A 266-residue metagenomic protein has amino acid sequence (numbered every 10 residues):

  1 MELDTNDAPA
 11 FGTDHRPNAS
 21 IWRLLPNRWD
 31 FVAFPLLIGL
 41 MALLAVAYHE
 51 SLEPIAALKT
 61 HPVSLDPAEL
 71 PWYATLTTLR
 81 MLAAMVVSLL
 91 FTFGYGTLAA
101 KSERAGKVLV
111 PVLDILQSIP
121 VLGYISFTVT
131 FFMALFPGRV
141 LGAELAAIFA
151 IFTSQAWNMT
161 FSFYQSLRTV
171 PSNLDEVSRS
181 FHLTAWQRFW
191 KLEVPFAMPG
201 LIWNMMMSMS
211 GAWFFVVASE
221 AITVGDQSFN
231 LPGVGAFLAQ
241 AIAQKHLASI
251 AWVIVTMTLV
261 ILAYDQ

Functional and structural regions predicted by a protein language model:
M1-V86, E144, V253-Q266: N-terminal, non-cleaved signal-anchor transmembrane helix
A33, T75-A84, L113-Q117, W157 (+8 more regions): Alpha-helical transmembrane segments of multi-pass membrane proteins
P35-L44, L82-L90, P120-F131, I151 (+2 more regions): Hydrophobic alpha-helical transmembrane segments of multi-pass integral membrane proteins
A84-D114, S126: Transmembrane-helix boundary motif in ABC transporter permease subunits
K101-L109, R139-A143, A185, H246: Membrane-helix interface segments
D114-S154: Generic hydrophobic transmembrane alpha-helix motif, especially the helices
V140-S208: Membrane-cytosol interface at the C-terminal ends of specific transmembrane alpha-helices in multi-pass membrane
N204-Q266: Non-cytoplasmic
